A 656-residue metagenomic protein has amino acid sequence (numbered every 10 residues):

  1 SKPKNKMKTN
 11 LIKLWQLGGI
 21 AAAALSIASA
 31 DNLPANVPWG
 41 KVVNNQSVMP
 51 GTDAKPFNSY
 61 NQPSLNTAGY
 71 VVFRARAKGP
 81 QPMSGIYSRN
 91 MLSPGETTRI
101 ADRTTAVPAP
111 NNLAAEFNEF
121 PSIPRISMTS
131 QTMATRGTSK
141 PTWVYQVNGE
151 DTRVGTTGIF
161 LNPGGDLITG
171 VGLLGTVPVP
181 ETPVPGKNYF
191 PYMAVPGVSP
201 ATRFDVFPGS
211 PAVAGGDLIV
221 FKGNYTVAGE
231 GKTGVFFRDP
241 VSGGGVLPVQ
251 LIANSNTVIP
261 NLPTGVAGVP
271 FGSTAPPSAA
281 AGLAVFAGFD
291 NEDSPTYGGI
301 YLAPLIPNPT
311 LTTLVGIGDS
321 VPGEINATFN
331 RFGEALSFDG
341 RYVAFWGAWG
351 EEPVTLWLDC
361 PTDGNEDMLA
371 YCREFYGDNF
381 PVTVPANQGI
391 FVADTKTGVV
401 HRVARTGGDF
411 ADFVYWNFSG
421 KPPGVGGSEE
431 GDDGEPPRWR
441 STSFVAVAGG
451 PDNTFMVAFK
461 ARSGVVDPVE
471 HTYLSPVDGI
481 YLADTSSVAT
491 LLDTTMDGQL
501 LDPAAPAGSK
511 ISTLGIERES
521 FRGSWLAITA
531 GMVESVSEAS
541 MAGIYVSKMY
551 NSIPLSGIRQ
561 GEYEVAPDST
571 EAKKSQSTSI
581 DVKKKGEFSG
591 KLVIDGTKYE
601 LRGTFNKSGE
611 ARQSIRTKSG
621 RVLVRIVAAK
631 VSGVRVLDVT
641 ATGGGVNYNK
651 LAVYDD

Functional and structural regions predicted by a protein language model:
S1-D31: Sec-dependent, cleavable N-terminal signal peptides
K4, L14, I86, N188-P191 (+6 more regions): Intrinsically disordered, low-complexity N-terminal regions enriched in serine/proline/glycine with scattered basic
L11-I12, V536, K583, G596: Exposed boundary/loop context
L14-I20, A28, A68, G95 (+3 more regions): Low-complexity, intrinsically disordered/propeptide-like segments
L14-Q16, V241, A303, N379 (+2 more regions): Generic structural signal for short, flexible, solvent-exposed coil/loop and linker residues
G19, N379, K591-L592: Residues embedded in well-ordered secondary-structure elements
A30-S552: Conserved "turn/edge" positions that cap or connect secondary-structure elements within repeat/scaffolded domains
F73-R76, G85, R99, T135 (+7 more regions): Mature soluble binding/inhibitory domains
